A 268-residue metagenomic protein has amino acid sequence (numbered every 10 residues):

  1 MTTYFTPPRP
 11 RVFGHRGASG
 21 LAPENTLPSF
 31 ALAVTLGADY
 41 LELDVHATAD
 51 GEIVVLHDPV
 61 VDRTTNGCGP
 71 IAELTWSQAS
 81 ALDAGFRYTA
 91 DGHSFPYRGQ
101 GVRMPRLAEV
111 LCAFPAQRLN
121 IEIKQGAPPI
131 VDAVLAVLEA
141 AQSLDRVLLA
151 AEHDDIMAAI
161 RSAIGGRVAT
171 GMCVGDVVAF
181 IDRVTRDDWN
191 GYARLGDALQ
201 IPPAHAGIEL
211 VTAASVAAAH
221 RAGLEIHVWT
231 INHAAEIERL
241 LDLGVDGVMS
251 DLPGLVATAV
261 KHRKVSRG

Functional and structural regions predicted by a protein language model:
T3-Y4, R9-P10, H57-R167, Y192-A222: Metal-dependent phosphodiesterase/phospholipase catalytic core, i.e., the His/Asp/Glu-rich active-site region
P7-H57, D62-G67, A72, Q78: Conserved N-terminal beta1-alpha1 strand-loop-helix module at the mouth
G14-E24, S94-V102, G171-A179, H205 (+1 more regions): Active-site mouth loops of central-metabolism enzymes
G17, H46, D50, D58-P59 (+7 more regions): Active-site beta-loop-alpha junctions enriched in small/polar residues
T35, D39, C112-A113, S162 (+1 more regions): Solvent-exposed polar/charged
G51, V134, I160, L240 (+1 more regions): Hydrophobic packing residues within well-ordered alpha-helices of enzyme cores
V174, F180-G268: C-terminal active-site rim and adjoining tail of enzyme catalytic domains
